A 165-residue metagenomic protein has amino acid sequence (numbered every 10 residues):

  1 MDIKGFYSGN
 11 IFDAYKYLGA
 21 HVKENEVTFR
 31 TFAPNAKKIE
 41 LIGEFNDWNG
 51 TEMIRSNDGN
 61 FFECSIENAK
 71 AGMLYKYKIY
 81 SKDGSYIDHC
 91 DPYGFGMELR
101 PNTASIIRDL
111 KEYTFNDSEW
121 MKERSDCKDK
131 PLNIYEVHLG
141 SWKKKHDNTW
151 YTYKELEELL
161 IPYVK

Functional and structural regions predicted by a protein language model:
M1-T28, S56-W150, E155-L159: The feature marks proteins involved in alpha-glucan
T31, G43, I79: Glycine-rich, histidine-containing beta strand-loop boundary motifs that form or position
F32-I39, N46-W48, A69: Short proline/glycine-enriched turn/loop motifs at strand-loop junctions of beta-rich domains
I39-L41, Y75: Short beta-strand elements bearing conserved aromatic residues within extracellular beta-rich modules
E44-N49, K82: Change "in extracellular beta-sheet-rich domains … of secreted and cell-surface proteins" to "in beta-sheet-rich domains
V164-K165: Substrate-binding cleft of carbohydrate-active enzyme catalytic domains
